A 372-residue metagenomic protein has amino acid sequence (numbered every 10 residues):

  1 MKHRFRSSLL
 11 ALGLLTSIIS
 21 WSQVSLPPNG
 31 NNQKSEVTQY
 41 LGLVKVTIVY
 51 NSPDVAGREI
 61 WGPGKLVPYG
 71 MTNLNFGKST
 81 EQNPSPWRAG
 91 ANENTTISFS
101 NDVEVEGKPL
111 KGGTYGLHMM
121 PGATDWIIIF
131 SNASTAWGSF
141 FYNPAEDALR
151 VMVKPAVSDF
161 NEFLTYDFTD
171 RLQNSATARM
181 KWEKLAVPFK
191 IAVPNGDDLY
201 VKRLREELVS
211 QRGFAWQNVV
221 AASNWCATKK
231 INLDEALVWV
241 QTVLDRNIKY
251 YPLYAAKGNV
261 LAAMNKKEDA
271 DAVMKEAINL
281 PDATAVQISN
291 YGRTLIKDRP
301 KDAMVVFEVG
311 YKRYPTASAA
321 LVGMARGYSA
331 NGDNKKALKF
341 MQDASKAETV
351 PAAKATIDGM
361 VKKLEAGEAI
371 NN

Functional and structural regions predicted by a protein language model:
M1-L10: Bacterial N-terminal signal peptides that target proteins for export
L9-S20: Bacterial N-terminal signal peptides
V49-G112, H118-Q217: Extended, well-structured beta-strand/loop surface patches that form recognition or cofactor-anchoring regions within
G213-T242, P252-P315, A319: Alpha-helical adaptor scaffolds
A256, N290-Y291, G323, T356-M360: Canonical tetratricopeptide repeat
N265-D269, K297-D302, N334-K335, K362-N372: Alpha-helical linker/edge segments of TPR/alpha-solenoid repeat scaffolds and analogous pre-/post-domain helices
L338-N372: Terminal, low-structured helical/coil segments at or just beyond the last alpha-helical repeat
